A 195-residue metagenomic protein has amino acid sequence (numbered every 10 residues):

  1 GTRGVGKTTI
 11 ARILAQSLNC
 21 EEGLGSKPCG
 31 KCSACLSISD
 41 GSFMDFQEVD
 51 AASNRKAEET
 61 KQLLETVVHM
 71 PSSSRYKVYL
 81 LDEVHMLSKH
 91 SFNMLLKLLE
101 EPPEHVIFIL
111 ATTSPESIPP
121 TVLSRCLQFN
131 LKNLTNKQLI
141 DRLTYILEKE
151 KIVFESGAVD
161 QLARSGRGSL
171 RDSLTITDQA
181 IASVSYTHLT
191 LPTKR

Functional and structural regions predicted by a protein language model:
G1-Q128, Q138: P-loop/Walker A NTP-binding region and its immediately flanking N-terminal helices in P-loop NTPase folds
K7, P192-T193: Intrinsically disordered/low-complexity terminal segments and short unstructured peptides
Q16, S37-M44, Q62, R75 (+3 more regions): Extended, largely alpha-helical regulatory/partner-binding modules appended to the mid-to-C-terminal parts
